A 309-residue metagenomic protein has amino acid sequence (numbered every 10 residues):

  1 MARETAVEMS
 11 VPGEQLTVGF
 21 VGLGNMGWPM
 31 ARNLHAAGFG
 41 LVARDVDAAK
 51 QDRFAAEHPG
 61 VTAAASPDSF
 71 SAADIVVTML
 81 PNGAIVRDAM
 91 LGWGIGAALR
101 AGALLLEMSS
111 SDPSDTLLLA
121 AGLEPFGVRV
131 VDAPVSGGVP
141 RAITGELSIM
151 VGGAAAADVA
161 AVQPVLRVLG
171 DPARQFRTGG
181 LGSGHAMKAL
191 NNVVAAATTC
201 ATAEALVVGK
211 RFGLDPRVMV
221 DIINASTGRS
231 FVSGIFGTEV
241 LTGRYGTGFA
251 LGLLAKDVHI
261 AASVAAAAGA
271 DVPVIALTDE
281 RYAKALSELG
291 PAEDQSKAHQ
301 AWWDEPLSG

Functional and structural regions predicted by a protein language model:
A2-A72, A142: NAD(P)+-binding Rossmann beta1-loop-alpha1 motif at the extreme N-terminus of oxidoreductases
L16, A103, L147: Nucleotide donor/acceptor-binding cores
L41, A63, V130-V131, P216 (+1 more regions): Hydrophobic beta-strand scaffold residues
P67-R129: Rossmann-fold NAD(P) dinucleotide-binding segment
L80, S110-V193: Rossmann-fold dinucleotide-binding core
A161, G182-P306: Helical "substrate-binding/catalytic lid" subdomain of Rossmann-like NAD(P)-dependent dehydrogenases/reductases
